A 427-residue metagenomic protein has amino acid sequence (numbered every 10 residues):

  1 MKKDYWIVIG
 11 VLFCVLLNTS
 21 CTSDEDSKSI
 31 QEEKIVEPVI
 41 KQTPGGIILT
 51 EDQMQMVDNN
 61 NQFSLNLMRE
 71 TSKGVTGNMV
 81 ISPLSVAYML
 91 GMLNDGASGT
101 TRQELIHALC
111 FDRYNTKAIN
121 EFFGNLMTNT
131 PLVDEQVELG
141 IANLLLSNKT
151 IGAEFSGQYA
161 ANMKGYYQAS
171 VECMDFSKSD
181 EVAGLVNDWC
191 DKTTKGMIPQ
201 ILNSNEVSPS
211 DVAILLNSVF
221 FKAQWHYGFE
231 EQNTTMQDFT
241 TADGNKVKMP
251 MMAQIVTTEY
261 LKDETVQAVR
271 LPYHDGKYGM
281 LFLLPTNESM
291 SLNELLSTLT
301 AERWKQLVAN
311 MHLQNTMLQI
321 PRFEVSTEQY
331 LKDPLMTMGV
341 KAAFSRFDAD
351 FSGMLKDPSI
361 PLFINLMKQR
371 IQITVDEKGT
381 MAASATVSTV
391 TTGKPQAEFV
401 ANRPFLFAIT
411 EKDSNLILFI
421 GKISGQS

Functional and structural regions predicted by a protein language model:
K2-G10, C14-V15, T19-F176: Detector for small/aliphatic-rich hydrophobic stretches
W6-I9, Q31-I40, S345, M354-P361 (+4 more regions): Non-catalytic interaction/Regulatory regions outside core domains
N78, V212-A213, K277-G279, L406 (+1 more regions): Beta-sheet entry/capping signal
V80-R102, P272, Q396-S427: Feature captures eukaryotic membrane-trafficking machinery centered on endolysosomal pathways and lysosome-related
G99-Q103, M290-L292, T327-Q329, A383 (+1 more regions): Extracytoplasmic/secreted cell-surface and envelope-processing proteins
L105-L109, F229-M236, L292-T300: Short Gly/aromatic-enriched secondary-structure transition segments
T116-L283, A309-K394: Non-catalytic, conformational "gating/processing" segments within enzyme and secreted inhibitor domains
P285-M311: Internal alpha/beta scaffold segment
